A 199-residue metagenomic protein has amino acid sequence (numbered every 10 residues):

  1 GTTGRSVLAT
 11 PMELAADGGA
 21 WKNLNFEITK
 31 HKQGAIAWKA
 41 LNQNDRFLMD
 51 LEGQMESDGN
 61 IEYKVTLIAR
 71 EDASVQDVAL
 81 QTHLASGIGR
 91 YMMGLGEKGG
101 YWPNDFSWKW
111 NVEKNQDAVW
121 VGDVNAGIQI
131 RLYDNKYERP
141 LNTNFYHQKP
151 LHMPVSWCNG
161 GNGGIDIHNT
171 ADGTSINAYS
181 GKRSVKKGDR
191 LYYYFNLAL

Functional and structural regions predicted by a protein language model:
T2-N25, K30-H31, N42-Q43, S74 (+1 more regions): Beta-strand-rich recognition/accessory modules
H31-K39, N60-Y63: Short, hydrophobic/aromatic-rich segments at coil-to-beta transitions
I36, V78, V119: A broad, low-specificity signal marking well-ordered, structured residues that form hydrophobic/aromatic
W38-N42, L51-G53, L67-A69, L80-T82 (+1 more regions): Short, hydrophobic/aromatic-enriched beta-strand segments in well-ordered soluble domains
L51-D58, Y91, S184-K187: Short, solvent-exposed beta-strand/turn "edge" segments of beta-rich domains on protein surfaces
E56, N60-K109: Acidic (Asp/Glu-rich), glycine- and aromatic
W110-N115: Glycine-rich (often Gly-Gly/Gly-Pro-rich) flexible segments and glycine-rich loop motifs, frequently accented by
